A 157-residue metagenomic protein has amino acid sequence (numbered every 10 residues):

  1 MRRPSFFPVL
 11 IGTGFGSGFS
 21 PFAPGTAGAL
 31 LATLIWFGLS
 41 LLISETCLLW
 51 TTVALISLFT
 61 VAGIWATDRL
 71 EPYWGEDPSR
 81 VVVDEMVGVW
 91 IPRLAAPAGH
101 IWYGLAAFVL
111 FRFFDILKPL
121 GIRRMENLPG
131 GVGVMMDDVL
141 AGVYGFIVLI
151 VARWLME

Functional and structural regions predicted by a protein language model:
M1-L30, A62-P92, F113-V143: Interhelical loop and helix-boundary elements at the membrane-water interface of polytopic inner-membrane proteins
V9-L10, A29, L48-I56, H100-G104 (+2 more regions): Residue-level signature of transmembrane alpha-helical entry/exit and packing/kink sites in multi-pass membrane
S20-L39, T51-L55, F59: Short Lys/Arg-rich amphipathic alpha-helical segments
L31-S44, W90-A96, L149: Interfacial segments of multi-pass membrane proteins
F37, I56-I64, R93, A107-D115 (+1 more regions): Alpha-helical transmembrane segments of multi-pass membrane proteins
L39-V53, I122-G131: Membrane interface segments of multi-pass transport proteins and intramembrane proteases
E45-V53, P78-E85, G99-F108: Internal alpha-helical transmembrane segments of multi-pass membrane proteins
I150-E157: Juxtamembrane boundary at the C-terminal end of a transmembrane helix
